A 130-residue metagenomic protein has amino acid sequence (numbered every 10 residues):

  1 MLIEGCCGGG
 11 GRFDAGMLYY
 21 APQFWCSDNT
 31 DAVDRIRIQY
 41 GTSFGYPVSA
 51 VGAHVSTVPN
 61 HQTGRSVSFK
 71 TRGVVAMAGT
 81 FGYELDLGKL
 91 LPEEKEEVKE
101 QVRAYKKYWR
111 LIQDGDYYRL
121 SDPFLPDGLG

Functional and structural regions predicted by a protein language model:
M1-G88: Glycan-recognition surfaces
E84-G130: Glycan-recognition and catalytic regions of carbohydrate-active enzymes
